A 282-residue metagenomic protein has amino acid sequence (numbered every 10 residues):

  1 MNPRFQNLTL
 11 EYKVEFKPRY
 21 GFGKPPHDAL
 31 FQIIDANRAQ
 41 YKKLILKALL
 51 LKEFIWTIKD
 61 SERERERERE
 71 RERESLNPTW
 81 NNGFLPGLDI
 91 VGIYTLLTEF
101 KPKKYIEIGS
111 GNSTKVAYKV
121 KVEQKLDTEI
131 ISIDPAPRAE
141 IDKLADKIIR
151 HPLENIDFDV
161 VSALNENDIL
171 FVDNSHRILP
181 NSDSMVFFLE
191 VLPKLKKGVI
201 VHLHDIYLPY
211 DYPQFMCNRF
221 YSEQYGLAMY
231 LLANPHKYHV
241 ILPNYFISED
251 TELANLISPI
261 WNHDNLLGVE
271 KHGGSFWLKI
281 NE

Functional and structural regions predicted by a protein language model:
N2-L153: Internal alpha/beta domain cores that form substrate/cofactor-binding pockets in large enzymes and binding proteins
I106, I169-F171, I200-H202: Structural motif
G111, A136, S175-H176, Y207: Catalytic metal-binding/acid-base residues of hydrolase active sites
K121-Q124, L164, L195: A generic alpha-to-beta junction signature in SAM-dependent methyltransferases
D146-K147, D168, V199, Y238: Short, conserved active-site loop motifs that form the nucleotide-linked donor/cofactor pocket
I156-N165: Short amphipathic alpha-helix with an adjacent loop that forms part of the alpha/beta core around
L164-N174: Short SAM/SAH-binding signature in class I
H176-N281: C-terminal substrate-binding/active-site "lid" region of AdoMet-derived donor-dependent transferases
